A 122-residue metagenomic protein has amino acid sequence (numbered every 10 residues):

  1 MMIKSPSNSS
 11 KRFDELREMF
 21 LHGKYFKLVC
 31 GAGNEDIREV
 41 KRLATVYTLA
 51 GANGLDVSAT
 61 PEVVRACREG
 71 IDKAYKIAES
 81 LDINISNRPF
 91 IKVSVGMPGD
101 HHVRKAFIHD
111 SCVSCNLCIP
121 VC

Functional and structural regions predicted by a protein language model:
M2-F20, F26-K27, G31, P98: N-terminal basic/disordered segments at the start of proteins
R12-F13, F20, P61-M97: Alpha-helix-loop-beta-strand connector modules within alpha/beta enzyme cores
F20-L21, N34-T45: N-terminal glycine-rich anion-binding loops that anchor highly charged ligand groups
K24-G31, N53-V57, N87-V95: Hydrophobic faces of well-ordered beta-strands that scaffold small-molecule active sites in alpha/beta enzyme cores
G33-N34, S58-V63: Gly/Ser/Thr-rich loops at beta-strand to alpha-helix junctions that form or flank small-molecule/cofactor-binding
L43-T60: Catalytic domains of carbohydrate-active enzymes, especially glycoside hydrolases
N53, D72, K76, L117-P120: Generic secondary-structure signature for well-ordered alpha-helical cores
R104-C122: Cysteine-centered iron-sulfur cluster-binding motifs in ferredoxin-type domains/subunits of redox enzymes
